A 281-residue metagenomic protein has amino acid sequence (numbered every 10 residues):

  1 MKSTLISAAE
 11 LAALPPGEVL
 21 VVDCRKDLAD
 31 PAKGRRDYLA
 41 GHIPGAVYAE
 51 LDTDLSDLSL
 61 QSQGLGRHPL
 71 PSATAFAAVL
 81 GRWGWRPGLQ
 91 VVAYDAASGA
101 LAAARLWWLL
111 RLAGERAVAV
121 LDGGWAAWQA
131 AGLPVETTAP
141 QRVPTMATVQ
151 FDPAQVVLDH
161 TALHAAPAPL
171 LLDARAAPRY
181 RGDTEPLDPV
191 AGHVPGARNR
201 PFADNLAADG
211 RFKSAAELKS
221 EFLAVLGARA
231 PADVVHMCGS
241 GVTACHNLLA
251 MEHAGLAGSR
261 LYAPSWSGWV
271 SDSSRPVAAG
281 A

Functional and structural regions predicted by a protein language model:
M1-A281: Cytosolic catalytic domains that perform sulfur/thiol-centered chemistry
